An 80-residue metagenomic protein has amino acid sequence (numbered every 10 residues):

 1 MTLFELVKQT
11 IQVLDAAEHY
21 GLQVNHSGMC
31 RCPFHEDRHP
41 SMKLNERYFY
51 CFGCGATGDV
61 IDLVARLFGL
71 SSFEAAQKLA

Functional and structural regions predicted by a protein language model:
M1-A80: N-terminal structured subdomain of primase-like DNA metabolism proteins
